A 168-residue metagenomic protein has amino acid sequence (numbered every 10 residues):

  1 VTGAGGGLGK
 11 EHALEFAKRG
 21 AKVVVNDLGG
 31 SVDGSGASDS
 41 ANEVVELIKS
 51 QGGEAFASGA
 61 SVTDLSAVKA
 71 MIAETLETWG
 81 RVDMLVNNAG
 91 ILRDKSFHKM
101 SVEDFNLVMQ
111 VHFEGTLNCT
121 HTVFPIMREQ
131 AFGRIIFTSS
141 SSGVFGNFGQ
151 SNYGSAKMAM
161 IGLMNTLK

Functional and structural regions predicted by a protein language model:
V1-V24: Canonical Rossmann dinucleotide-binding motif of NAD(H)/NADP(H)-dependent dehydrogenases/reductases, specifically
Q51-E54, E74-N87, R93, F132: A glycine-rich helix->loop->beta "capping" turn within Rossmann-like NAD(P)(H)-dependent oxidoreductase domains
G59-A70, V102: The beta1-alpha1 cofactor-binding region of Rossmann-like NAD(H)/NADP(H)-dependent oxidoreductases
K95-H98, F145-N152: Active-site loop immediately N-terminal to the catalytic Tyr-X3-Lys motif of short-chain dehydrogenase/reductase
S96-F97, S101-N106: Substrate-binding pocket helix/loop in short-chain dehydrogenase/reductase
T120, A156: Active-site helix of classical SDR
S140: Residue(s) in the substrate-gating loop at a strand-loop-helix junction that position the organic substrate next
